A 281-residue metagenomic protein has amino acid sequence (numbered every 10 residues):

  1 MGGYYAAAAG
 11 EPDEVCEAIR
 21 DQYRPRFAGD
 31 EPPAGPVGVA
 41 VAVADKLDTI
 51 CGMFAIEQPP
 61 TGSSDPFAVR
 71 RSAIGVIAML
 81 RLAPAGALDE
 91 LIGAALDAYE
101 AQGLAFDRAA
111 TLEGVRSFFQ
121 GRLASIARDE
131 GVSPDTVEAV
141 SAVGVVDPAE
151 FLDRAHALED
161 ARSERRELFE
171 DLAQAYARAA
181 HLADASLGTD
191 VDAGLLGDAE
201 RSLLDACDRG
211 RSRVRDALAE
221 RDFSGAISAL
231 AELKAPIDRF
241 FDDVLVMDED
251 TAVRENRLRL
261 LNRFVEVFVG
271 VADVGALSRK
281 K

Functional and structural regions predicted by a protein language model:
M1-K281: Amphipathic alpha-helical "coupling" segments that flank catalytic cores
